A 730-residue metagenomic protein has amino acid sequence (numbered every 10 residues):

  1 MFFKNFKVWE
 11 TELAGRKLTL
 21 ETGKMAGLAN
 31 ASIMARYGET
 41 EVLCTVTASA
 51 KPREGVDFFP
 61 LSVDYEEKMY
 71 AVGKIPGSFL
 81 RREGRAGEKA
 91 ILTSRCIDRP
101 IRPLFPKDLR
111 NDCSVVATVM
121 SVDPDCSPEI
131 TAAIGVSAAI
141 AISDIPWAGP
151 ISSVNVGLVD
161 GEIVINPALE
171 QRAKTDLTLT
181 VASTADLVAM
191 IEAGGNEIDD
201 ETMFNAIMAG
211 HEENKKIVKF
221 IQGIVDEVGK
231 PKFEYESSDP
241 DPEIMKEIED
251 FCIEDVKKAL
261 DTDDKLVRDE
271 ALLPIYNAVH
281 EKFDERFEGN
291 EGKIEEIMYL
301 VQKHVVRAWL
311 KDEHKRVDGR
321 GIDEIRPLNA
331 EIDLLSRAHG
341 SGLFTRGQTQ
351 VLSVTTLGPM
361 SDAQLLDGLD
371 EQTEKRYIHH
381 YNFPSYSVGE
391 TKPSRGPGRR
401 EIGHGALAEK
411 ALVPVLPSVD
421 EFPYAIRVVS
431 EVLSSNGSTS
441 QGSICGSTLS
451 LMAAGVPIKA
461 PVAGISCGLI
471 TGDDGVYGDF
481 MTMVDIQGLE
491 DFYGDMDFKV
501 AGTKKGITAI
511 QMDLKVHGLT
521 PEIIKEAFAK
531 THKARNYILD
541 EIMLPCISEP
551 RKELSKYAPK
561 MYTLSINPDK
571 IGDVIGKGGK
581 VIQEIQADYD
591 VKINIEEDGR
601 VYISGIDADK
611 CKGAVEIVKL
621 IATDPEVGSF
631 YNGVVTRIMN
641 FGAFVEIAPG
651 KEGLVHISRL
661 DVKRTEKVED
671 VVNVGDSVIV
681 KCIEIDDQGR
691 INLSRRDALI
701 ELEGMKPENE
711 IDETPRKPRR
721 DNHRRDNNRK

Functional and structural regions predicted by a protein language model:
M1-E236: Long, basic N-terminal domains or extensions that often function in RNA/ssDNA interaction or organelle/cellular
M1-S49, E234-E371, P559-D573, V581 (+1 more regions): Extended amphipathic alpha-helical scaffolds
K17, A29-C113, V119-S121, C126 (+5 more regions): Glycine-rich, flexible beta-strand/loop modules in the N-terminal catalytic cores of phosphate-handling
A31-I33, C126-D144, I332-T355, N436-V456 (+1 more regions): Conserved phosphate/anionic-ligand binding catalytic regions in large, soluble enzymes, centered on
R99-K107, I142, P359-D362, P384-G389 (+9 more regions): Conserved helix-loop functional segments at active or binding sites
K107-C113, A148-P150, I217-Y235, L266-V267 (+6 more regions): Flexible, glycine/charged-enriched surface loops at secondary-structure junctions
D144-L260, L451-K552: Mobile "lid/hinge" segments at catalytic clefts and subdomain interfaces of large enzymes
Y557-T563, P568-K730: Single-stranded RNA-binding regions, centering on S1/OB-family and related RNA-binding modules
